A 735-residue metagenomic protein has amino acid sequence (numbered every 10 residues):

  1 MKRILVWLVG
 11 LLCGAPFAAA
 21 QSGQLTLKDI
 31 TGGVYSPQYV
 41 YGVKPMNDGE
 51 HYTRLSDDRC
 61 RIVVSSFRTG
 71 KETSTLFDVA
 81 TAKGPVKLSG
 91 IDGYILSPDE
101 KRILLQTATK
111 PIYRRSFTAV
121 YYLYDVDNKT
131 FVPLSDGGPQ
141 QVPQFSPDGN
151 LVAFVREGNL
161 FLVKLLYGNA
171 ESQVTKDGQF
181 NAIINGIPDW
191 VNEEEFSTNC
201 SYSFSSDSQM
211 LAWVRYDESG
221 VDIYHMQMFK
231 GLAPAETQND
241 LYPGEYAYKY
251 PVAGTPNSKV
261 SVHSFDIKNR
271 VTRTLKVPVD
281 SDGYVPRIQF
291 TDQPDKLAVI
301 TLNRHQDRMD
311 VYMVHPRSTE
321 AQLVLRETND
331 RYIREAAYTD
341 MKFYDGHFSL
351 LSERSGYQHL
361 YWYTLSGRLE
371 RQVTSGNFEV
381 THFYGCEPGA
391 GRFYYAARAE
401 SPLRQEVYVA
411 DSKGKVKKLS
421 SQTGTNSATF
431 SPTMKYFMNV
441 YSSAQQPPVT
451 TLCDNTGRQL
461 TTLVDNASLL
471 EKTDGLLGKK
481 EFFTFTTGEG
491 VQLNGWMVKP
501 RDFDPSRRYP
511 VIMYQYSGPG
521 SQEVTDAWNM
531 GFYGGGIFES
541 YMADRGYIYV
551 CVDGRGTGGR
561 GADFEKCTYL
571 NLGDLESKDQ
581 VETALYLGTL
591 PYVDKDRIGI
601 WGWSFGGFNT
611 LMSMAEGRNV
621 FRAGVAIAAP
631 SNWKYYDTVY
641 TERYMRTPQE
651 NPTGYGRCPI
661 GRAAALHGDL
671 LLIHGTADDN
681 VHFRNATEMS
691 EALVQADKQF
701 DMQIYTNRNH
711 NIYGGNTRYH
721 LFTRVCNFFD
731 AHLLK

Functional and structural regions predicted by a protein language model:
L27, T31, T75-K87, S172-E194 (+7 more regions): Surface-exposed loop and turn segments in beta-propeller and other repeat-based domains that flank or scaffold
I30, P294, N426-K735: Serine-hydrolase catalytic core recognition
G33, G70-K71, A108-Y113, F117-V120 (+4 more regions): Predominantly five- to eight-bladed beta-propeller fold
V40-K44, E50-I62, G93, L104-Q106 (+17 more regions): Non-catalytic accessory segments flanking enzyme active sites
T53-D58, S66, I95-D99, I103-R115 (+15 more regions): Beta-strand C-termini and the immediately following turn/loop, strongest in propeller blades
R54-T81: Beta-propeller domains
K71-K110, F131-Q141, T328-R331, N377: Blade-loop segments of beta-propeller domains
R114-F161, Y167-S201: Asp-box/WD-like beta-propeller blade repeats and closely related beta-sheet repeat scaffolds
